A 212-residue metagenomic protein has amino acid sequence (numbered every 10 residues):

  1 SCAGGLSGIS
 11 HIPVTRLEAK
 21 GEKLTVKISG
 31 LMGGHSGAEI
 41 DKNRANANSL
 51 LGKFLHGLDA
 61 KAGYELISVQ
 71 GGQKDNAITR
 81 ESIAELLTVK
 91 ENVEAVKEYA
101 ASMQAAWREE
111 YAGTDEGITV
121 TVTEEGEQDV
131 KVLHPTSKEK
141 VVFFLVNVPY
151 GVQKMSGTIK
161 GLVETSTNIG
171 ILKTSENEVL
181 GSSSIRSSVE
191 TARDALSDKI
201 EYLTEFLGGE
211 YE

Functional and structural regions predicted by a protein language model:
S1-R186: Midchain, well-structured core segments that form catalytic/ion-binding scaffolds
Y64-L66, G208-E212: Short secondary-structure junctions
T191-E210: Redox- and metal-dependent alpha/beta enzyme cores, enriched for Fe-S-associated oxidoreductases and cofactor-handling
